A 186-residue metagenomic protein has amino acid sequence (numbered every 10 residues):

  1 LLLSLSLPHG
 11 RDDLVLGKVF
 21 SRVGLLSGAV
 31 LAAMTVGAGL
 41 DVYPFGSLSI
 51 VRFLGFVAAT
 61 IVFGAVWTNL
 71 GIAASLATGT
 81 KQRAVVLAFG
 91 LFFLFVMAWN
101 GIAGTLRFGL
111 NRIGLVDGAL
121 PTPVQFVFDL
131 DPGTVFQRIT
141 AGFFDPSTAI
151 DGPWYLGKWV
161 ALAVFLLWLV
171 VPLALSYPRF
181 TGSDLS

Functional and structural regions predicted by a protein language model:
L1-H9, A32-A38, A103-L120: Hydrophobic alpha-helical transmembrane segments
L1-V23: Helix-loop-helix units of permease transmembrane domains in multi-pass membrane transporters, especially ABC
L2, A73-L76, R179: A residue-level signal for alpha-helical anchor/packing sites in multi-pass solute transporters
L16, S21-Q82: Secretory targeting signals
A84-F95: Central hydrophobic cores of alpha-helical transmembrane segments in multi-pass integral membrane proteins
M97-P178: Terminal transmembrane helical anchor/hairpin motif
T181-S186: Short cytosolic juxtamembrane segments of multi-pass membrane proteins
